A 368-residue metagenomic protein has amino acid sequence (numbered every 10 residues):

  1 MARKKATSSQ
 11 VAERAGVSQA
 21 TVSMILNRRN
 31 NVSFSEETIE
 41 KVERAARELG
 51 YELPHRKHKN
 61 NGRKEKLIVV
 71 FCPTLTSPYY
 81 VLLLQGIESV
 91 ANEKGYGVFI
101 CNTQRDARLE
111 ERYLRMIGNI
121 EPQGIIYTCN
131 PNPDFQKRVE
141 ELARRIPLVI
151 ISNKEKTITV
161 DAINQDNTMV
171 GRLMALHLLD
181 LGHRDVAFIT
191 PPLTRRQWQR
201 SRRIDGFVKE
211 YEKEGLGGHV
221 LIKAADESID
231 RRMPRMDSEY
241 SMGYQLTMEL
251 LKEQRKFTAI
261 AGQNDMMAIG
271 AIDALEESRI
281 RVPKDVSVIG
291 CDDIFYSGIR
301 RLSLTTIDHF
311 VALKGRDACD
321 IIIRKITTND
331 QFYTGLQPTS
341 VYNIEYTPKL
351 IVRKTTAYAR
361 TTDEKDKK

Functional and structural regions predicted by a protein language model:
A2-T7, A46-Y79, L83, K94 (+1 more regions): N-terminal helix-turn-helix/winged-helix DNA-binding helices and compositionally similar short basic alpha-helical
V11-E13, V42, V286, L350: Append "Primarily bacterial transcriptional regulators
S18-S23, S35: Short coil turns linking two alpha-helices in DNA-binding domains
A91-N102, V208-Y240: Short beta-strand elements in bilobed, periplasmic/extracellular small-molecule ligand-binding domains
T128-L173, I189-T194, M266, D292-L304: Flexible loop/hinge segments that line or gate small-molecule binding clefts
D161-I189, D205, K209, Y240-L250 (+1 more regions): Hydrophobic alpha-helical segments within soluble ligand-binding/sensing domains
M174-G217, L336-T355: An alpha-beta-alpha
T247-K368: Flexible loop/turn connectors
